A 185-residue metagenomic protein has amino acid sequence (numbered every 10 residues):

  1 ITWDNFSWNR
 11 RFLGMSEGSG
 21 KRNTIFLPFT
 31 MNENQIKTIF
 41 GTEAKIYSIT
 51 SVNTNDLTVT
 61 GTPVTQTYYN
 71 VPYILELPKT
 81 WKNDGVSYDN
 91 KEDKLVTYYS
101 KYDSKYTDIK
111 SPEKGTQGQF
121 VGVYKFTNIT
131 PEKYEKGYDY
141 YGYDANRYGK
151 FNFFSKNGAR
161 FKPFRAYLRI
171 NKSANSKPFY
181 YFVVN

Functional and structural regions predicted by a protein language model:
I1-T42, S51-N185: A short, polar beta-strand/turn micro-motif
